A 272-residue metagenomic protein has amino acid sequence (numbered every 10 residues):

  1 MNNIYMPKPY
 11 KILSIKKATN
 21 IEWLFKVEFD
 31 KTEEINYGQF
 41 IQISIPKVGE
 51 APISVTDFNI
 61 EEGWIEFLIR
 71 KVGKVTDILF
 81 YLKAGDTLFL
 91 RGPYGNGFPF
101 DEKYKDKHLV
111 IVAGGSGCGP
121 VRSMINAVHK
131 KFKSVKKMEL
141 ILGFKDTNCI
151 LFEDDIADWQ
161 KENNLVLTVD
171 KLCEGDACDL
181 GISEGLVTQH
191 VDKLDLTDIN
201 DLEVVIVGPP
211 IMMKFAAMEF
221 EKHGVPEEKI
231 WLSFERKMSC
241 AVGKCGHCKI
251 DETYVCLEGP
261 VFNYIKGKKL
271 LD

Functional and structural regions predicted by a protein language model:
N2-D86, K145-D146, K171: Ferredoxin-reductase
T87, K107-H108, S134-E139, N164 (+2 more regions): Residues at the starts of beta-strands that form the adenosine-phosphate
G92, A113, L142-F144, L167-V169: Short, structured patches in soluble enzyme cores that scaffold and shape functional sites
P93-Y104: A short, basic/flexible loop-to-alpha-helix module at the beginning of a structural domain
G115-G119: Extended interfacial segments that mediate partner engagement and assembly in macromolecular machines
P120-K131: Histidine-anchored nucleotide/phosphate-binding helix
D146-D272: Reductase modules of NAD(P)H-dependent flavoproteins
